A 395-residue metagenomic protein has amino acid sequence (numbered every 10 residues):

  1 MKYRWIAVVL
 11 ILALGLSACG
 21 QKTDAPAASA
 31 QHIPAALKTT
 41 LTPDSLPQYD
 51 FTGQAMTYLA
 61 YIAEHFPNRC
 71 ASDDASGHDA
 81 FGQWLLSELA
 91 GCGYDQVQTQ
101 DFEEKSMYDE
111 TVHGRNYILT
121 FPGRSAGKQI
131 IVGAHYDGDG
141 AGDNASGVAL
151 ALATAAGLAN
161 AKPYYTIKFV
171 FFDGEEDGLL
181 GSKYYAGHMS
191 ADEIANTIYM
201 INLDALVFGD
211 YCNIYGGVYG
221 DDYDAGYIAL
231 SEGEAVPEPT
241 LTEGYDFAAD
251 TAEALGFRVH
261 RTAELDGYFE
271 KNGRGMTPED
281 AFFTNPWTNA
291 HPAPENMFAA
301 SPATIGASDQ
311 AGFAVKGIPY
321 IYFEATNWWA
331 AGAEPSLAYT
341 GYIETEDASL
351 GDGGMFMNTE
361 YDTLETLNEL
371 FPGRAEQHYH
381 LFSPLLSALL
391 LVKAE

Functional and structural regions predicted by a protein language model:
L14-A18: C-terminal motif of bacterial Sec signal peptides marking the signal peptidase cleavage site
G20-K22: Bacterial signal peptide processing site
L41-D50, A63-D79, E104-Y108, H135-N144 (+5 more regions): Second-shell loop/turn segments in exported
D50, Q54-T57, Y61, S76-G91 (+9 more regions): Extracytoplasmic/secreted proteins, especially bacterial periplasmic and envelope-associated proteins
T57, Y61-P122: A non-catalytic alpha/beta surface segment that caps or lines the substrate-entry region of metallo-dependent hydrolase
L119, K128-L179, L386: Alpha-helical metal-binding/catalytic segments enriched in His/Glu/Asp
G174-Y320: Metal-dependent peptidase/peptidase-like ectodomains
A330-E395: His/Asp/Glu-rich mid-to-C-terminal helical/loop segments that flank catalytic regions of hydrolases
